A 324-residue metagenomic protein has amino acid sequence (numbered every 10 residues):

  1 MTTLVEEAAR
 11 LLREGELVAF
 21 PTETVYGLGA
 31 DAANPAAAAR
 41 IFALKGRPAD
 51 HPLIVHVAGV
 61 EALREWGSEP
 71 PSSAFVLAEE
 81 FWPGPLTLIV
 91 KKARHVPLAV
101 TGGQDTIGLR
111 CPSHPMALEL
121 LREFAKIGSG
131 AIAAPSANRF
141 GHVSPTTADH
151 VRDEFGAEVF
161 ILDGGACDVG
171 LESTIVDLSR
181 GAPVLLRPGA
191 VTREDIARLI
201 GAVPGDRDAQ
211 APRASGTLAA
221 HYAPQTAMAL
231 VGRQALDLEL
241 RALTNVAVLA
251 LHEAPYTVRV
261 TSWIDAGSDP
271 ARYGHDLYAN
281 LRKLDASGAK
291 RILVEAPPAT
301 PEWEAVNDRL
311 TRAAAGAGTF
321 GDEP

Functional and structural regions predicted by a protein language model:
M1-P324: Active-site-adjacent structural elements in enzyme catalytic cores
